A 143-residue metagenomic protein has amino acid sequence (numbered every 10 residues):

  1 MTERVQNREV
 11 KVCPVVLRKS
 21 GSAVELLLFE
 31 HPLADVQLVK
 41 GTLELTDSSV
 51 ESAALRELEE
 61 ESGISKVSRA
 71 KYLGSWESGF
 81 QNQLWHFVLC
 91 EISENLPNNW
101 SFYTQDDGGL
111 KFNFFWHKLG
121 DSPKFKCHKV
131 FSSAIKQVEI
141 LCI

Functional and structural regions predicted by a protein language model:
M1-L26: Conserved N-terminal beta-strand and adjoining loop/helix that marks the start of the Nudix/MutT-like hydrolase domain
M1-R4, S101-Q105: Short, P/G- and charge-enriched loop/turn segments at secondary-structure junctions
E9-K11, L33, L38, Q83-W85 (+1 more regions): Short connector loops at helix/strand junctions that flank enzyme active sites, especially segments positioning acidic
V10, E77-Y103, F112-D121, V130-C142: Active-site-adjacent beta-strand/loop module that shapes the phosphate/pyrophosphate-binding cleft
V16-L17, L28, C90, W116: Conserved hydrophobic "DFG−1" position in protein kinase catalytic cores
S20-S22, L33-D35, C90-P97: Short, charged/polar surface micro-motifs in flexible loops or helix N-caps
S22-I64: Conserved Nudix-box catalytic region and its N-terminal flanking loop in Nudix hydrolases and closely related
I64-G74: A short coil-to-beta-strand element that immediately follows conserved catalytic motifs
